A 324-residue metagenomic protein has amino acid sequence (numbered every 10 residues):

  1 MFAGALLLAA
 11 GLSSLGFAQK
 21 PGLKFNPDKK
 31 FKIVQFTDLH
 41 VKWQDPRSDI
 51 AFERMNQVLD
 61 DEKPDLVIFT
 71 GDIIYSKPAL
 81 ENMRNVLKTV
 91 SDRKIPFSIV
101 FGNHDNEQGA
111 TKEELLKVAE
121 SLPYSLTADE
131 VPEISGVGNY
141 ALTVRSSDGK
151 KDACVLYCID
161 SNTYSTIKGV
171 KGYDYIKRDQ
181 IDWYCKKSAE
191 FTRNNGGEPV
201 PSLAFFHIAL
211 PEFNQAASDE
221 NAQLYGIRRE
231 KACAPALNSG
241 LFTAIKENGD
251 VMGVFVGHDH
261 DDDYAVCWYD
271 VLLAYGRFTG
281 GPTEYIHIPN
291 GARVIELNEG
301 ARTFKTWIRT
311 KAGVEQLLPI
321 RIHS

Functional and structural regions predicted by a protein language model:
A3-S13: Bacterial N-terminal signal peptides
F17-T89: N-terminal active-site segment of His-dependent metallophosphoesterases
G22, P27, F36, A141-S146 (+2 more regions): Binuclear metal-dependent phosphoesterase catalytic core
K30-W43, A153-T163, F205, L272-F278: Active-site-proximal beta-strand elements of phosphoester/diester hydrolases
V34-F52, I73-E81, E107, E113 (+4 more regions): Acidic/histidine-rich helix-loop elements that form or flank divalent-metal/phosphate-binding sites at the catalytic
K42-Q44, Y75-L80, I99-A110, Y164-I167 (+3 more regions): Active-site environment of divalent metal-dependent phosphoester hydrolases
K63-D65, V155-Y157, V170-D263: His/acidic metal-ligating clusters that form di-metal
R84-G197, R293-N298: Extended active-site neighborhood of metal-dependent phosphoesterases/phosphodiesterases
